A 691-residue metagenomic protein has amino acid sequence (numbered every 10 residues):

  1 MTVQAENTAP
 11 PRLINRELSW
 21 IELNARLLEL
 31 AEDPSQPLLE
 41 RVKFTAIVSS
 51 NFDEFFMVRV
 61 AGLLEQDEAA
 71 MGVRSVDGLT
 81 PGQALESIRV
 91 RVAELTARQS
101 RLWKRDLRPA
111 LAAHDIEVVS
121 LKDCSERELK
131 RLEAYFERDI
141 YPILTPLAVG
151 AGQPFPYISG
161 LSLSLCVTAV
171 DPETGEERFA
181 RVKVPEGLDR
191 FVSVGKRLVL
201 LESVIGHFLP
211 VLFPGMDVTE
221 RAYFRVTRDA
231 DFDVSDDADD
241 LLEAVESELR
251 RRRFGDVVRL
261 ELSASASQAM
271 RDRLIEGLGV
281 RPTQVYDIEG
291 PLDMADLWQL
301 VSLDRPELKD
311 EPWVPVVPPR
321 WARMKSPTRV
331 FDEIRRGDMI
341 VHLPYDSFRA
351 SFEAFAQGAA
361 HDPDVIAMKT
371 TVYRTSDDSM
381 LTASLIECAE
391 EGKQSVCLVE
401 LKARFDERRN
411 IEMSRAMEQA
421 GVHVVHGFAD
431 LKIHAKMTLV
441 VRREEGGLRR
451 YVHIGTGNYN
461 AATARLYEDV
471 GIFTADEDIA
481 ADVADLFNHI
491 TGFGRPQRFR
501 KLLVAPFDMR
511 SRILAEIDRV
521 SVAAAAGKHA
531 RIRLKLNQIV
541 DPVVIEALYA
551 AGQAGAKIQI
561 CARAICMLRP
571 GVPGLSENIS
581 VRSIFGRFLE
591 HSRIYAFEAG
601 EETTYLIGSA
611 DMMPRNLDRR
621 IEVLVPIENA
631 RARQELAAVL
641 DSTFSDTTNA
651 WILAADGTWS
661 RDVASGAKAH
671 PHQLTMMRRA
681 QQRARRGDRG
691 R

Functional and structural regions predicted by a protein language model:
M1-I532, A550-A554, C566-R691: N-terminal localization/anchoring segments of enzymes in phospholipid and broader phosphate metabolism
V544: Polyanion-binding catalytic cores of nucleic-acid enzymes and NTP/SAM-utilizing transferases
K557-C561: Hydrophobic alpha/beta core scaffold segments
